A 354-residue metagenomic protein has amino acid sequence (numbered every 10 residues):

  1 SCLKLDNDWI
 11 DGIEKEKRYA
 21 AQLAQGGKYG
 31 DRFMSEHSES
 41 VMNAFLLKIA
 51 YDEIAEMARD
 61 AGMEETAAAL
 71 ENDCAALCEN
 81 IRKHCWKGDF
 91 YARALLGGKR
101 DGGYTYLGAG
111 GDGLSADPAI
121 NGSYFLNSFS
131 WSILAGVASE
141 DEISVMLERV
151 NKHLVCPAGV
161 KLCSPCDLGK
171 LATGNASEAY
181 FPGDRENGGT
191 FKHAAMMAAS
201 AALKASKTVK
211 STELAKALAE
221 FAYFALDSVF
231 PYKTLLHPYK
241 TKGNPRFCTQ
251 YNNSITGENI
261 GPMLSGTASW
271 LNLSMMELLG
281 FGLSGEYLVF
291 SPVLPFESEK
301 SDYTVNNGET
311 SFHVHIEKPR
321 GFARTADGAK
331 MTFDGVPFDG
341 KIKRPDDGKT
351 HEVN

Functional and structural regions predicted by a protein language model:
S1-S35: Active-site lining segments of carbohydrate-active enzymes
D8-G12, R18, V41, G97-G103 (+2 more regions): Short regulatory "switch" loops immediately downstream of catalytic or recognition motifs within protein catalytic
E16-A20, H37-Y51: Structured alpha-helical segments in the cores of large, soluble enzyme domains
A20-G27, K170-A179: Glycine-rich phosphate/pyrophosphate-binding loop and adjacent beta-alpha nucleotide/cofactor-binding cores
K28-A44, G103-A135, A176-A195, K204 (+1 more regions): Solvent-exposed loop and edge beta-strand segments that line ligand/cofactor-binding and catalytic clefts
S40, A50, L70, C74 (+10 more regions): Active-site-proximal structural scaffolding
L46-G174, D227-I255: Catalytic cores of carbohydrate-active enzymes
H153, L168, A179-G188, M197-N354: Non-catalytic C-terminal accessory modules of carbohydrate-active enzymes
